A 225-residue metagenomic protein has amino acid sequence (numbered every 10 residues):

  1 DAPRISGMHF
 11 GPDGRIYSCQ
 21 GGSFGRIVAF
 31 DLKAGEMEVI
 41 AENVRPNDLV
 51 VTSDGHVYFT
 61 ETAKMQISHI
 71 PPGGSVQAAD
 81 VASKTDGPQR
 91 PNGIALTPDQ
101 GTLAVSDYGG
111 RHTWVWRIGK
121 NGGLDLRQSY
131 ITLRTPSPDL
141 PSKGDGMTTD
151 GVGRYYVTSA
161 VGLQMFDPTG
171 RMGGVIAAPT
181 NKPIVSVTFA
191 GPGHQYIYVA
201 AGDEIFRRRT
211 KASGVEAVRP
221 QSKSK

Functional and structural regions predicted by a protein language model:
D1, G35-A41, V76-T85, L126-P138 (+1 more regions): A short beta-strand motif characteristic of beta-propeller blades
D1-Q20, F24-R26, A41-F59, K64-Q66 (+4 more regions): Beta-rich, blade/repeat-based domains predominating in secreted/periplasmic proteins but also intracellular
F24-I27, M65-I67, R111-W114, L163-Q164 (+1 more regions): Structural signal for beta-propeller blades
F30-G35, P71-S75, R117-G122, D167-R171 (+1 more regions): Short loop/turn segments that connect beta-strands within beta-propeller blades
A95, G101-H112, W116, K120: Glycine- and Gly-Pro-enriched alpha-helical subdomains that act as flexible, kink-prone "lid/hinge" or packing modules
G110-H112, W116-I118, R127, I131-R171: Loop/turn-rich, solvent-exposed surfaces of beta-rich toroidal or solenoidal domains
S186-K225: Blade-level signature of beta-propeller repeat domains, shared across WD40, Kelch, NHL, RCC1 and BNR/Asp-box propellers
